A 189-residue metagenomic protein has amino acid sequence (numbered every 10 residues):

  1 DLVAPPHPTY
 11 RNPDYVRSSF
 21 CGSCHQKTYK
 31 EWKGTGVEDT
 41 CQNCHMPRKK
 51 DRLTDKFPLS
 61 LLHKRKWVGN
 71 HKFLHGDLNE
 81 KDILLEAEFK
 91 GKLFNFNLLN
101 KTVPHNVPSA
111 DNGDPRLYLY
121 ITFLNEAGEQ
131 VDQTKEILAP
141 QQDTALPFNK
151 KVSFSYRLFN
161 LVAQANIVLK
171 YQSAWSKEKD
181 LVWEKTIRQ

Functional and structural regions predicted by a protein language model:
D1-N160, S173-R188: Primarily the internal scaffold of c-type cytochrome electron-transfer domains, especially repeated/multiheme c-type
V162-Q164: Extracellular Ig-like/FN3 beta-sandwich strand-entry sites
